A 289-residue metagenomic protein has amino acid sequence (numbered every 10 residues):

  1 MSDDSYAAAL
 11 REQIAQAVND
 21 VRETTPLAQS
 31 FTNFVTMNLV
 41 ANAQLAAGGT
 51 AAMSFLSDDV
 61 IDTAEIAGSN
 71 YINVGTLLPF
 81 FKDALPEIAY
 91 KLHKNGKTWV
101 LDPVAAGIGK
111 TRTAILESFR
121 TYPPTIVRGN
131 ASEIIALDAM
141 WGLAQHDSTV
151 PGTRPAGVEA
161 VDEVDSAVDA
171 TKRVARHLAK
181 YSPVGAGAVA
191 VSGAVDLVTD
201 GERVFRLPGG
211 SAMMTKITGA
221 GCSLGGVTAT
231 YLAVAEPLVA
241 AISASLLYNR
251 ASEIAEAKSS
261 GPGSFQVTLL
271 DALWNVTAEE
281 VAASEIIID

Functional and structural regions predicted by a protein language model:
M1-M53: Glycine-rich phosphate/adenosyl-contacting loop at the front of the ribokinase-like
Y6-N19, A188-G209: Acidic-glycine-rich active-site phosphate/pyrophosphate-binding loop
A9-E12, N249-D289: Charged C-terminal helix
A43-N95: Active-site cofactor/substrate anionic-group-binding motifs, chiefly glycine- and Lys/Arg-rich phosphate-binding loops
N73, F81-N130: Glycine/small-residue-rich loop that forms an oxyanion/phosphate-binding "nest" at active or ligand-binding sites
T111-V204: Conserved phosphate/ATP/ADP-binding segment of small-molecule kinases
A136, K216-L247: Short, small-residue alpha-helix embedded
L207-G219: Short pre-catalytic strand/loop immediately N-terminal to key active-site residues, enriched for Gly-Thr
